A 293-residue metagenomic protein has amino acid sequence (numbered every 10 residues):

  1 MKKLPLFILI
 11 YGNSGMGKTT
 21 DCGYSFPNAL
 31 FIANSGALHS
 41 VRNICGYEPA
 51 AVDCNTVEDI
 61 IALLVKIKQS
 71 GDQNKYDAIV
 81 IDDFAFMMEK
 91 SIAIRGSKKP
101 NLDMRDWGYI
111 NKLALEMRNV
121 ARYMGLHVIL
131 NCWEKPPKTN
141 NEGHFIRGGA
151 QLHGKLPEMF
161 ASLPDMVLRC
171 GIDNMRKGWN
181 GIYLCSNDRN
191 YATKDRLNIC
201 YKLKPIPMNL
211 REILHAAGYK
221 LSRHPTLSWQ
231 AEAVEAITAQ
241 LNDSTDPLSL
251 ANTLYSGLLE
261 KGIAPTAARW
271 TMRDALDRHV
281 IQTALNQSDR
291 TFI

Functional and structural regions predicted by a protein language model:
M1, L6-I8, N43-N55, I60 (+1 more regions): P-loop/Walker A phosphate-binding loop and immediately adjacent motor/lid segment at beta-alpha junctions
K2-G12, M16-K18, F26, G36 (+1 more regions): Interfaces that engage single-stranded nucleic acids at replication/repair/recombination sites
K2-N74, F86: Conserved P-loop
L9, A78-D82, I129: Structural motif
N13-G15, L126-L203: Phosphate-binding/switch region of NTP-binding enzymes
T20, V41-R42, K90-S91, T139-N141 (+1 more regions): Short glycine-/acidic-enriched loop or helix-start segments at secondary-structure transitions that form or flank
D83-E158: P-loop NTPase motor core
